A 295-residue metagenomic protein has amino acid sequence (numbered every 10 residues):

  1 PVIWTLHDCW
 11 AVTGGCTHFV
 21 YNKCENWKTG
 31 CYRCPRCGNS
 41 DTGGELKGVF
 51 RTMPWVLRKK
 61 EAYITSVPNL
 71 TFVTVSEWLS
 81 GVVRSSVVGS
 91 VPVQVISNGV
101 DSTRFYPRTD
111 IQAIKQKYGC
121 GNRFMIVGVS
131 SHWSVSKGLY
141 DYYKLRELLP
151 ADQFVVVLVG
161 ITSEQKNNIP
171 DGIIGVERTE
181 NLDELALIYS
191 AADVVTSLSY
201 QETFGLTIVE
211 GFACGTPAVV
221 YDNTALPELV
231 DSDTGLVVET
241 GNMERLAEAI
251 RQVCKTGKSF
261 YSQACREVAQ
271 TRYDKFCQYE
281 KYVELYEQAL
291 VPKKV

Functional and structural regions predicted by a protein language model:
W10, N26-F72, G81, S85-V87 (+1 more regions): Membrane-proximal helix-turn-helix segments that form the acceptor-binding/catalytic region of lipid-linked
V73, G119-K137, Y143-R146: Conserved donor-binding/catalytic core segment of Leloir-type glycosyltransferases
G160-A186: Nucleotide-activated donor-binding/catalytic signature segment of Leloir-type glycosyltransferases, i.e., the conserved
L187-A192: Short alpha-helical donor nucleotide-sugar binding micro-motif in glycosyltransferases
Y200: Aromatic "clamp/platform" in nucleotide-sugar-dependent glycosyltransferases that forms part of the donor/acceptor
P217-V220: Short hydrophobic beta-strand element within catalytic cores of glycosyltransferases and related nucleotide-activated
S232, L236-M243, Q252-K258: Conserved acidic donor-binding segment of nucleotide-sugar-dependent glycosyltransferases
S259-L290: A charged, aromatic-enriched C-terminal amphipathic alpha-helix characteristic of glycosyltransferases across folds
